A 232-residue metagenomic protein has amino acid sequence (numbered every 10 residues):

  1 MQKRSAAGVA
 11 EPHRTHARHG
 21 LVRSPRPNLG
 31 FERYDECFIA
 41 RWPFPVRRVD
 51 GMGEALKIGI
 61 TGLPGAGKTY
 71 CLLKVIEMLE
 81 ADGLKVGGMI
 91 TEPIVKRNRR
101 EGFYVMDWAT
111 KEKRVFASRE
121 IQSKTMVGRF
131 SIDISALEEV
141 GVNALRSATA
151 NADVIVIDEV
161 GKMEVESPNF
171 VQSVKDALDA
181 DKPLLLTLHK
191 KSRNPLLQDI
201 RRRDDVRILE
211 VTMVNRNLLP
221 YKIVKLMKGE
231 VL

Functional and structural regions predicted by a protein language model:
I60: Hydrophobic anchor at the beta1->P-loop junction of P-loop NTPases
P64: The conserved Walker
K68: Conserved lysine of the Walker
C71: Hydrophobic positions on the alpha1 helix immediately C-terminal to the Walker A/P-loop
E77-V127: N-terminal phosphate/diphosphate-binding loop that engages ATP/GTP or pyrophosphate donors across diverse enzyme folds
K124-N169, K175: Phosphate-binding/switch loop-helix module in NTP-utilizing enzymes
R146, G161-L232: Replace "adjacent to P-loop NTPase cores in ATP/GTP-dependent enzymes" with "adjacent to NTP-binding cores
